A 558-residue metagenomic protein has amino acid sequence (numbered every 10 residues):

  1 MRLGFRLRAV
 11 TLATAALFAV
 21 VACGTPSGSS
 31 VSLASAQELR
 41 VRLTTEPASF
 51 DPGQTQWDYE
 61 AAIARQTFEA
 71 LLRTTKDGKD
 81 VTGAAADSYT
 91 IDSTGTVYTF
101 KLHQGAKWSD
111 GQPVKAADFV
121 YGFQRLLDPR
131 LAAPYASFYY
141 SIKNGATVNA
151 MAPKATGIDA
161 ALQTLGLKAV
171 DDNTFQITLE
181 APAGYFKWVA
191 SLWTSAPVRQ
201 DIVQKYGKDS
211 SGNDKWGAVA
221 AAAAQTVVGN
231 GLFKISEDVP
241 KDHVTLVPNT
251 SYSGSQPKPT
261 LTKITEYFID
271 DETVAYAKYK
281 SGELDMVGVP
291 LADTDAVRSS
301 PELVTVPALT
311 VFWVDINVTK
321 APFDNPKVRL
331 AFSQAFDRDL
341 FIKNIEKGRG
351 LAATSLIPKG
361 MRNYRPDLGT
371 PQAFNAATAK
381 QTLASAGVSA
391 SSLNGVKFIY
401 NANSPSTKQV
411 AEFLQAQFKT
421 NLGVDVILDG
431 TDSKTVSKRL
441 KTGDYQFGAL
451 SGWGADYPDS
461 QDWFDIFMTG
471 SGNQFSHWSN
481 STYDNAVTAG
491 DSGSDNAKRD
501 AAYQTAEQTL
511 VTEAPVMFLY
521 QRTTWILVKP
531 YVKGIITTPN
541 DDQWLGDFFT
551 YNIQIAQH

Functional and structural regions predicted by a protein language model:
G24, I342, Q372, V424-V436 (+2 more regions): Extracytoplasmic/peripheral linker and loop segments enriched in polar/acidic and small residues with frequent Thr/Pro
R42-S93, Q124, V228: N-terminal lobe/hinge region of extracytoplasmic solute-binding protein
K101, D118, R125-L127, L131-D209: Surface-exposed binding/hinge segments that line and control ligand-binding clefts or catalytic entry sites
P182-P259, K263: Gly/Pro-rich hinge or "lid" segments in bacterial periplasmic/extracellular proteins
A221, H243, N249-V297: Ligand-site clamp/hinge motif
P240, A384-A455, G470, T524: Ligand/substrate-recognition segments at binding pockets and active sites
L351-A386, A402-Q409: Structural transition elements
I526-H558: Long beta-strand-rich cores associated with HINT superfamily self-processing modules
